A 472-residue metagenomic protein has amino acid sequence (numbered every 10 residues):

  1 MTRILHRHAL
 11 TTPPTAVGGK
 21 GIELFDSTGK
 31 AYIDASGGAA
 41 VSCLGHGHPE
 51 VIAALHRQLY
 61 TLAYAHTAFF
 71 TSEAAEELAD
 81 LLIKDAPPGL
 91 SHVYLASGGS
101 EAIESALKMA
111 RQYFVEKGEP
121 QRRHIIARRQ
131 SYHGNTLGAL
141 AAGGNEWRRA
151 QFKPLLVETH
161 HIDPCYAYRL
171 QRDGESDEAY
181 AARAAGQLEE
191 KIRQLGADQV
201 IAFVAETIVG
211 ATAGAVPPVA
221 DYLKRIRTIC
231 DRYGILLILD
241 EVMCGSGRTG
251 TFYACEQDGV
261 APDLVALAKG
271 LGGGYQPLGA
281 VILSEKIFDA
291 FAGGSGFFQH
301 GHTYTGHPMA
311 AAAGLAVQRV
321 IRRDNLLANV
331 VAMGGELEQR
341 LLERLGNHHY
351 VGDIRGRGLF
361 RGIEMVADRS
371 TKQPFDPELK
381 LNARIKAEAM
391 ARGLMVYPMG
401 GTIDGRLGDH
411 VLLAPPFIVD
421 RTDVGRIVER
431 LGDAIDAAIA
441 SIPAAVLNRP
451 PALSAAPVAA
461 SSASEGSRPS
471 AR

Functional and structural regions predicted by a protein language model:
M1-S461, E465, P469-R472: Conserved N-terminal phosphate-binding loop of PLP-dependent enzymes in the Aspartate aminotransferase
